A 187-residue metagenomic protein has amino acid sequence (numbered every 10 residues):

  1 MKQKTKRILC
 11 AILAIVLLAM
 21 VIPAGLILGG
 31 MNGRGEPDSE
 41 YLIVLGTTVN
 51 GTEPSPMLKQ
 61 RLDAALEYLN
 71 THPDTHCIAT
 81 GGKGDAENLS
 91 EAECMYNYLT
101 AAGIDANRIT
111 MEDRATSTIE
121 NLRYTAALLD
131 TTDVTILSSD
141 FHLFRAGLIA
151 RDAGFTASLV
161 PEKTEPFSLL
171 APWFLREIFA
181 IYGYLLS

Functional and structural regions predicted by a protein language model:
M1-E40: N-terminal membrane-anchoring alpha-helices
R7-I8, L62, E177: Hydrophobic alpha-helical segments, especially transmembrane helices and their immediate juxtamembrane helical caps
L13-A14, Y68, D152, G183: Enrichment for repetitive, rod-forming helical segments
L28-F174: A structural signal for short, hydrophobic/glycine-enriched beta-strand patches
L170-S187: A transmembrane-helix-recognition feature enriched in membrane-embedded lipid enzymes and envelope glyco-/phospholipid
